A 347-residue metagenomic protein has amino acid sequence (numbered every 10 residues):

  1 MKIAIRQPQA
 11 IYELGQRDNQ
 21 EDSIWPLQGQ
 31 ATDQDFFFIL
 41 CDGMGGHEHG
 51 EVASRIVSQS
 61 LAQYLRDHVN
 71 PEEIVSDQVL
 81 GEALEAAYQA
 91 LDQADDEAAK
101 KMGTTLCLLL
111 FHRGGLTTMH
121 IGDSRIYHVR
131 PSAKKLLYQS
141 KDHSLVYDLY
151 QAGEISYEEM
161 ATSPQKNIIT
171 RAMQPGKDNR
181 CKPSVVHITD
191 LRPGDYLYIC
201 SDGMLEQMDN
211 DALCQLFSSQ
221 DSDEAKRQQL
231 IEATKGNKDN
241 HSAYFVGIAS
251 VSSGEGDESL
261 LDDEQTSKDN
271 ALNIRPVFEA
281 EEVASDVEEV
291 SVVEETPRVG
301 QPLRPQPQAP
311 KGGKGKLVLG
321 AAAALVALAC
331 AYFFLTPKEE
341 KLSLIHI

Functional and structural regions predicted by a protein language model:
M1-K341: PP2C/PPM-type serine/threonine phosphatase catalytic domain
I345-I347: Conserved small/polar residues in nucleotide/adenosyl-binding loops
